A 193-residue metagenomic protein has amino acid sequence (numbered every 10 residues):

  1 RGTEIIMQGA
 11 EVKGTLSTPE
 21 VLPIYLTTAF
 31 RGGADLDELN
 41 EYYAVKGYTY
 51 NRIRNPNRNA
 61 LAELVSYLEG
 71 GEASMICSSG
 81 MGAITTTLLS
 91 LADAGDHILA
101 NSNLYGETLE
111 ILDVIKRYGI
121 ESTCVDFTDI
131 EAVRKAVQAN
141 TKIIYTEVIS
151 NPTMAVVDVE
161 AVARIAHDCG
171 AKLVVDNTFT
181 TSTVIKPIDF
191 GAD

Functional and structural regions predicted by a protein language model:
R1-Y25: Short conserved active-site loop signatures built around small residues
I5-G14, M75-D193: Conserved PLP-enzyme active-site core in the AAT-like
T15-P23, E41-A44, L68-G70, L88-S90: Short, mixed-charge, low-aromatic patches
P23, K46-Y48, I143: Intrinsically disordered, low-complexity segments enriched in small/polar residues
Y25-G33, K135, A155-V157: Short, exposed beta-strand "edge-strand" segments with a Pro/Gly-rich flavor and a Y/T-containing core
A29-G82, E107-V114: Conserved N-terminal alpha-helix of the aminotransferase class I/II PLP-enzyme fold
